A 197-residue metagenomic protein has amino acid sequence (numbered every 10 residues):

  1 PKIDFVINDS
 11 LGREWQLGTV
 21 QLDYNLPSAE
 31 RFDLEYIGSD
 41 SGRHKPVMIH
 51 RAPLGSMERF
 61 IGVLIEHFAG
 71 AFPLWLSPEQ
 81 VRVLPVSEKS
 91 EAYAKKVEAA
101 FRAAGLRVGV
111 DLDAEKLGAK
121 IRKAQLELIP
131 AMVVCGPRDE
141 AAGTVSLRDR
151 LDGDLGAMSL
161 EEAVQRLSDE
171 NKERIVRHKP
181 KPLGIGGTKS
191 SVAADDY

Functional and structural regions predicted by a protein language model:
P1-Y197: NTP/phosphate- and nucleic-acid-binding module
